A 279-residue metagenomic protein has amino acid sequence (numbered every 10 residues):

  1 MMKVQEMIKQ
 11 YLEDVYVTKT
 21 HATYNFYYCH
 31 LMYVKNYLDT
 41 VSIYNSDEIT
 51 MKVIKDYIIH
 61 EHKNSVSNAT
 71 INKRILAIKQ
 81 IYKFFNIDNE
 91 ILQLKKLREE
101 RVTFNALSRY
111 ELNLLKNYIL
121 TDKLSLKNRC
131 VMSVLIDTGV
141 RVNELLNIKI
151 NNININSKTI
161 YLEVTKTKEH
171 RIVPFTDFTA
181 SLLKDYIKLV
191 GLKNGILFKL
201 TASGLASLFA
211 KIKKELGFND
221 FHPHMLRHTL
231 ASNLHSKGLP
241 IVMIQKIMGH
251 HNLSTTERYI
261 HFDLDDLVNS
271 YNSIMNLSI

Functional and structural regions predicted by a protein language model:
M1-I279: Conserved catalytic core of the tyrosine transesterase superfamily
